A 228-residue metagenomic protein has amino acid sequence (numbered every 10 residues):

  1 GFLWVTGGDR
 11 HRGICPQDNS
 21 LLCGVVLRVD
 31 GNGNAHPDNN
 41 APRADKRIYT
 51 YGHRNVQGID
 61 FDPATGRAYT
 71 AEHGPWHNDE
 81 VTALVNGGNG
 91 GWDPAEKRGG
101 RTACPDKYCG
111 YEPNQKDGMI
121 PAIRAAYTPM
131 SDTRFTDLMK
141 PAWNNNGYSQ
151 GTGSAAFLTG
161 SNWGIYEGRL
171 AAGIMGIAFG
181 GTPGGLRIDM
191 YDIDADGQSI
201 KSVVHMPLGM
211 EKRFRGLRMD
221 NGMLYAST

Functional and structural regions predicted by a protein language model:
W4, D9-V204, G222, S227: Beta-propeller domain segments
H205-G209: Short loop/turn motifs that cap or connect beta-strands within the blades of beta-propeller-type repeat domains
R213-R215: Repeated scaffold domains used in trafficking and secretory/extracellular systems, primarily beta-propellers
